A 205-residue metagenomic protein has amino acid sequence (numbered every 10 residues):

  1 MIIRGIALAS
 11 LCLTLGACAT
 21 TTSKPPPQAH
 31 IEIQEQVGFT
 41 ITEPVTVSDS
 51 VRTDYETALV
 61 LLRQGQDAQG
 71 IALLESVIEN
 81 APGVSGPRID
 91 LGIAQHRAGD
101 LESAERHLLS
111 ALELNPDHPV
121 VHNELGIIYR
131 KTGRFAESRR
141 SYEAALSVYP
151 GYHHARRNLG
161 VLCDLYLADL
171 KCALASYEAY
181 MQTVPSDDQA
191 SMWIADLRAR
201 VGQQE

Functional and structural regions predicted by a protein language model:
L15-G38: Bacterial Sec signal peptide processing site at the extreme N-terminus
V47-V84, I93, R97: Alpha-helical segment of the N-proximal tetratricopeptide repeat
V51, S85-G86, P119-V120, H153-H154 (+1 more regions): Helix-start (N-cap) detector for alpha-helical repeat units in TPR-like alpha-solenoids, especially tetratricopeptide
Q64-L73, R97-S110, T132-A144, L167-A179 (+1 more regions): Structural signature of tandem alpha-helical TPR/SEL1-like repeats, specifically the intra-repeat loop/turn
